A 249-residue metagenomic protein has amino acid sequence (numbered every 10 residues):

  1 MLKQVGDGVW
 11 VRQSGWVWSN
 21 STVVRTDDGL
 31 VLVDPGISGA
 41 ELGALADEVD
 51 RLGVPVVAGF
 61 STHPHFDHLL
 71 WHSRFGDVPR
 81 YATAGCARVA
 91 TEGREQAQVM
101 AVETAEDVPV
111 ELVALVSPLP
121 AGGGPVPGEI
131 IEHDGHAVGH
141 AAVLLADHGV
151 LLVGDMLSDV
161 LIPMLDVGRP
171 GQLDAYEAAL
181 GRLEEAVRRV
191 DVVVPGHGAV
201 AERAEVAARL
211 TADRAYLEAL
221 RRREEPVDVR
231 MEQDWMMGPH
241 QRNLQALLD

Functional and structural regions predicted by a protein language model:
M1-D47, R51, A142-G154: Conserved beta-strand hairpin/beta-sheet module of binuclear metal-dependent hydrolase folds, prominently
Q4, R51, R88-E132, D147 (+1 more regions): Metallo-beta-lactamase
L30-V31, I37-G39, I130-D134, V138-R209: Metallo-beta-lactamase
A40-A82: Active-site metal-binding motif and surrounding structural segment of the metallo-beta-lactamase
A46, W71-R74, G93-E95, L165 (+1 more regions): Short amphipathic alpha-helical segments
D67-H68, R88, V200-E202: Short, active-site-adjacent cap segments at secondary-structure transitions
Y81-T83, V153-G154: Generic beta-sheet signal
E184-V192, A199-D249: Accessory terminal helices/loops
